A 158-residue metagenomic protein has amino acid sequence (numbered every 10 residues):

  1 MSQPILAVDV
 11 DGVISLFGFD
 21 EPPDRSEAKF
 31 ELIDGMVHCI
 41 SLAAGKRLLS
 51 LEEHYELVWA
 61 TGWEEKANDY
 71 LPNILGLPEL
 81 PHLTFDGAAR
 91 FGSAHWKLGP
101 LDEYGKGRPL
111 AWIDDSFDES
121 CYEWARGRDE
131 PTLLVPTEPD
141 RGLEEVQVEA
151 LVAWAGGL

Functional and structural regions predicted by a protein language model:
M1-G92, G156: Alpha-helical substrate-recognition element adjacent to the catalytic core
N68-L158: C-terminal cap/substrate-recognition subdomain and adjoining C-terminal extension of metal-dependent phosphatase-like
